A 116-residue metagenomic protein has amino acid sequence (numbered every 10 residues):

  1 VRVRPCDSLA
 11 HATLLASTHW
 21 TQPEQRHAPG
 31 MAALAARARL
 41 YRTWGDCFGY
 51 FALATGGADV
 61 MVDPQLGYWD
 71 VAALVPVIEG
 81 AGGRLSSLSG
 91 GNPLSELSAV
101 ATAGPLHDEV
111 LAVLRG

Functional and structural regions predicted by a protein language model:
R2-G116: An extended, acidic
